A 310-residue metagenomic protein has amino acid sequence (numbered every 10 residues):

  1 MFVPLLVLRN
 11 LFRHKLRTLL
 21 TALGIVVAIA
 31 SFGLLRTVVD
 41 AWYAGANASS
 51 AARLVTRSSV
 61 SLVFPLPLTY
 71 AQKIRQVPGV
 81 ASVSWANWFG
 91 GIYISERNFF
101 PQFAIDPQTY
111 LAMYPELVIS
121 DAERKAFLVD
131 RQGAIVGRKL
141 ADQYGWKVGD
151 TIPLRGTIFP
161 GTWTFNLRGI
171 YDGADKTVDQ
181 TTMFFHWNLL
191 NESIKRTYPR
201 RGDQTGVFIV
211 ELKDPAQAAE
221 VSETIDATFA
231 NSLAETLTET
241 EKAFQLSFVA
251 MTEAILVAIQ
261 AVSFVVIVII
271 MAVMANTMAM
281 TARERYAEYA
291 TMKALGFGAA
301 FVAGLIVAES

Functional and structural regions predicted by a protein language model:
M1-S31: N-terminal Sec/SRP start-transfer signal
L6, N10, G24, M280-E288 (+1 more regions): Start (N-cap) of specific transmembrane helices in multi-pass transporter permeases
H14, K147, G298-A299, E309: Short coil/turn motifs that cap or connect alpha-helices
L20-S31, L256-N276, S310: Alpha-helical transmembrane segments of integral membrane proteins
V26-Q102, Q108, I119-D130, D142 (+4 more regions): Hydrophobic, regular-secondary-structure patches
V38, W42, Q217-M271, T281-E284 (+3 more regions): Peri-transmembrane interface segments
V55, S82, G91, N166-E220: Small-residue transmembrane helix packing/gating motifs
A86-N87, S95-D106, L117-S193: Hydrophobic secondary-structure segments that place a key small or acidic residue at a functional site
